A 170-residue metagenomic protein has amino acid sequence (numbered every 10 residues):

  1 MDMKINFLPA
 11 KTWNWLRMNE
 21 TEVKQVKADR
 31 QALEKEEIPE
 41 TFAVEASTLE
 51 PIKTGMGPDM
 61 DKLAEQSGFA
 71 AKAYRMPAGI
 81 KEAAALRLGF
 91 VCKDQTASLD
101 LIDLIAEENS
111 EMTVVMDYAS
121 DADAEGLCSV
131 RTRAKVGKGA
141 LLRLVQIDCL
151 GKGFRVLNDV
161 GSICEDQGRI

Functional and structural regions predicted by a protein language model:
M1-A73, P77-G79, A83, V91-K93: Long, low-complexity, mixed-charge
G55-I170: Conserved beta-strand/loop scaffold segments within soluble protein domains that form the structured core and edges
